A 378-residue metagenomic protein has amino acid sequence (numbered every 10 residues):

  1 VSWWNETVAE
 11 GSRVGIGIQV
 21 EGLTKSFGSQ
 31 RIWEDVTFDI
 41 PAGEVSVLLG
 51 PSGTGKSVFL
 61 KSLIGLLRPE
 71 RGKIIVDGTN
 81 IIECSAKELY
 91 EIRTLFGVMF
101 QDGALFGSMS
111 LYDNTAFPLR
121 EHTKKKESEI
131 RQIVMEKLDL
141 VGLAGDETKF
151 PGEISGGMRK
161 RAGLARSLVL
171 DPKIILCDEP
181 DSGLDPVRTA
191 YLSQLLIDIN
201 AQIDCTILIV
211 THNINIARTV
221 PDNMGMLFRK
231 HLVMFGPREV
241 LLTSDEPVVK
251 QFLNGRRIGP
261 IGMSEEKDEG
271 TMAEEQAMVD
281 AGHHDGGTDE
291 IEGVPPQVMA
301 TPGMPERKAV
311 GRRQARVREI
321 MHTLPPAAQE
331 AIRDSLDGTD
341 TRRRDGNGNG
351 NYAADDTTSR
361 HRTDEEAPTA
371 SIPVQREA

Functional and structural regions predicted by a protein language model:
I64: Helix-to-loop junction immediately C-terminal to a conserved catalytic motif
N80, E127-G145: Conserved ABC ATPase "signature" region
F150-I154, M158: Conserved ABC ATPase signature
D171: Conserved catalytic motifs of ABC-family nucleotide-binding domains
I175-D178: Catalytic Walker B motif of ABC-type/P-loop ATPase nucleotide-binding domains
A190-Q202: Helical segment within the ABC ATPase nucleotide-binding domain
